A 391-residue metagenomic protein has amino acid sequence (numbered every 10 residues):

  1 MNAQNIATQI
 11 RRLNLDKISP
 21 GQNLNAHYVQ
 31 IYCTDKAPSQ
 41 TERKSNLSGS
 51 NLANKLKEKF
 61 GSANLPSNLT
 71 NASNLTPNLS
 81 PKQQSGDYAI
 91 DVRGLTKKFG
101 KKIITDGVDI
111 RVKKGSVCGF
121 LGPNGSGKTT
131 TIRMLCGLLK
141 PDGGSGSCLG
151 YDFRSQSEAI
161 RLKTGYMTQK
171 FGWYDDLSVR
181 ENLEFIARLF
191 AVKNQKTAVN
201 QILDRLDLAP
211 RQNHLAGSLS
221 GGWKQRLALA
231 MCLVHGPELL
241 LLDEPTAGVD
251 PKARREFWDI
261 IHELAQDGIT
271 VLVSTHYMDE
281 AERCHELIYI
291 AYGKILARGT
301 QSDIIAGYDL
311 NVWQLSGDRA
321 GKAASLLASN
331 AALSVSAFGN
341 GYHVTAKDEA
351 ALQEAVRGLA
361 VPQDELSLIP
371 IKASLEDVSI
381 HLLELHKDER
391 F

Functional and structural regions predicted by a protein language model:
M1-Q22, H27, D309-H386, F391: Short, charged/small-residue-rich alpha-helical element at the C-terminal edge of ABC transporter nucleotide-binding
G144-D152, A159-I160: Conserved ABC transporter NBD signature motif
D176, L215-G222: Conserved ABC ATPase signature
E184, R188-R211: Conserved ABC ATPase "signature" region
L240-E244: Catalytic Walker B motif of ABC-type/P-loop ATPase nucleotide-binding domains
D259-K347: ABC transporter nucleotide-binding domain
